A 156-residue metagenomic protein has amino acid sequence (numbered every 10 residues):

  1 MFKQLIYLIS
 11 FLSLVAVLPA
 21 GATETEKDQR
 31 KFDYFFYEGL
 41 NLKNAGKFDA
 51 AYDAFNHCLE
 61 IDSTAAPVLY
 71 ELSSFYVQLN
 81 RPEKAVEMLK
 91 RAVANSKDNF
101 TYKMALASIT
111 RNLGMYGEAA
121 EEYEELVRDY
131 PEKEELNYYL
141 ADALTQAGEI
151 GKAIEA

Functional and structural regions predicted by a protein language model:
N44-A45, Q78-L79, N112-L113, Q146-A147: Register position in tetratricopeptide repeats
H57-C58, R91-A92, E125-L126: Canonical positions in the second alpha-helix
